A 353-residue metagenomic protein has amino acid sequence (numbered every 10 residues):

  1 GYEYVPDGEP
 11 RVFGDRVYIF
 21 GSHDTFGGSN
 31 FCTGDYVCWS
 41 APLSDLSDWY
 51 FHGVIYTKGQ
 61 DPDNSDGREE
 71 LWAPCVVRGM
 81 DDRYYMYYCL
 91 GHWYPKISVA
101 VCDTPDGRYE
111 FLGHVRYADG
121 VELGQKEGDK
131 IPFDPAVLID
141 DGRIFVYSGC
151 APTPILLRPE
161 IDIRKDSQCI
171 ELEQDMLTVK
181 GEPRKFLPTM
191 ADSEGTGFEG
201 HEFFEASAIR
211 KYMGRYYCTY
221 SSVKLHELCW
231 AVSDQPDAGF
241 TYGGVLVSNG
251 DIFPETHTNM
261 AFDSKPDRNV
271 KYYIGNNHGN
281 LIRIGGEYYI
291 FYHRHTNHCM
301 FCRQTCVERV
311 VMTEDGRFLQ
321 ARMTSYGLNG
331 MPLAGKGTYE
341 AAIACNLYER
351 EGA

Functional and structural regions predicted by a protein language model:
G1-A353: Carbohydrate-active catalytic/glycan-binding domains of CAZyme proteins, especially the secreted or lumenal ectodomains
